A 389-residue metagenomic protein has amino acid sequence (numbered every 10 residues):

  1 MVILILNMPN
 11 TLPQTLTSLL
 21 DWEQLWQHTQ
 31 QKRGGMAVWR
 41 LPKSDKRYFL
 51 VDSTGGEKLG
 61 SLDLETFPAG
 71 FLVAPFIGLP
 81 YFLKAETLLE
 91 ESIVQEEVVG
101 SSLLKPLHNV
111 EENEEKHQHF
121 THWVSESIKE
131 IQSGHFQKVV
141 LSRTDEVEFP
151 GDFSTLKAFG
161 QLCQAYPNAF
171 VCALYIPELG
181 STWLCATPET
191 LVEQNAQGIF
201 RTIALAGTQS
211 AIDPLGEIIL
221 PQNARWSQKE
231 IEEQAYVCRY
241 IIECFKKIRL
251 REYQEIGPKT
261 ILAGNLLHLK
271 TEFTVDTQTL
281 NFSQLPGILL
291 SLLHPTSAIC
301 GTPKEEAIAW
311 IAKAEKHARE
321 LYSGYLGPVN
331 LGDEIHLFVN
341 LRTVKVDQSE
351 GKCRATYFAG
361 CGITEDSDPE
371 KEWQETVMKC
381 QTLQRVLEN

Functional and structural regions predicted by a protein language model:
V2-T54, F149, L156: Short Lys/Arg-enriched alpha/beta "domain-start" segment
Q31-A37, L41-S44, E148-E233, E252 (+1 more regions): An anion-binding catalytic pocket shared by soluble metabolic enzymes
K43-S154, I248-R251: Non-catalytic accessory segments adjacent to catalytic cores
I93-Q118, V124, T144-F149, I203 (+2 more regions): Contiguous alpha-helical scaffold segments within structured protein domains that host functional hotspots
G134, V192, R239: Conserved hydrophobic/aromatic pocket- or pore-lining residues that grip, position, or stack substrates in active sites
V139, F170-Y175, R319-G327: A short glycine-rich, hydrophobically flanked beta-strand micro-motif that places a catalytic Asp/Glu for divalent metal
Y175-T182, I241-I242, P258-L266, Y325-P328: A glycine-rich phosphate-binding loop feature that marks nucleotide/adenosyl-phosphate handling sites
Q284-N389: Conserved hydrophobic core element of enzyme catalytic domains
